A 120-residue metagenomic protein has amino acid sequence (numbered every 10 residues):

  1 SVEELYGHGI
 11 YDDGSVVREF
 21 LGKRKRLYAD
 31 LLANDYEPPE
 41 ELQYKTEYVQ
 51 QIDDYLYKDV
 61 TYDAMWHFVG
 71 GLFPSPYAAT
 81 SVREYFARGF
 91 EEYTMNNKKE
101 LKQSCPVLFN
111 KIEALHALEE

Functional and structural regions predicted by a protein language model:
S1-E120: Active-site-flanking segments in enzyme catalytic domains
